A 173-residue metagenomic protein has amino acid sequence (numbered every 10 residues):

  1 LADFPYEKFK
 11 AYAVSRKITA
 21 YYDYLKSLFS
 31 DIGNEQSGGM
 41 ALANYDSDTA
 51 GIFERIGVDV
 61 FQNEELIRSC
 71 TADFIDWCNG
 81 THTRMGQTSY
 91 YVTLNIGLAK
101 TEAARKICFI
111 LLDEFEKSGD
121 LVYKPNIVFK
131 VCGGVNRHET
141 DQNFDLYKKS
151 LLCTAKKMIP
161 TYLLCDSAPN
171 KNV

Functional and structural regions predicted by a protein language model:
L1-V173: Conserved catalytic cores of very large enzyme subunits
